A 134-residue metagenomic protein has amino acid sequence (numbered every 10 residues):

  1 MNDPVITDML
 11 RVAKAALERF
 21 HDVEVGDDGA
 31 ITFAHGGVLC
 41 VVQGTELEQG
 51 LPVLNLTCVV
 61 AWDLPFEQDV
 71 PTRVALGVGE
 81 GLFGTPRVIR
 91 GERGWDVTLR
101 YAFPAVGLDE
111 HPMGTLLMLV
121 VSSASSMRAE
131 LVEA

Functional and structural regions predicted by a protein language model:
M1-Q43, L47, E80-T85, I89: Charge-rich, low-complexity N-terminal segments
D3, T7, P65, G107-G114: Ordered, soluble secondary-structure elements with a strong preference for glycine-centered loop motifs and nearby
A13-K14, P71-A75, L117: A generic alpha-helix structural signal
G29-I31, P52-L54, W95: Short beta-strand micro-motifs in enzyme catalytic cores
V38-C40, E46-P52, A61-P65: Short, charged/polar surface micro-motifs in flexible loops or helix N-caps
L51-N55, L108-D109: Short small-residue beta-strand/loop micro-motif enriched in glycine and branched aliphatics
N55-D96, R100: Short, internal acidic amphipathic alpha-helical interface segments that mediate docking to partner proteins
P86-M118, S122-A134: Well-ordered alpha/beta subsegment
